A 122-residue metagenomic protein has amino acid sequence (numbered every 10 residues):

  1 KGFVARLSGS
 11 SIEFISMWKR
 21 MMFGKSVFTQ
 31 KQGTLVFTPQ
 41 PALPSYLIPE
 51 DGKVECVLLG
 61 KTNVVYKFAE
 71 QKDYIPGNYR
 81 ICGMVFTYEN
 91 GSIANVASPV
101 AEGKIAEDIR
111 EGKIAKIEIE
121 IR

Functional and structural regions predicted by a protein language model:
K1-R122: Non-catalytic C-terminal accessory modules of carbohydrate-active enzymes
